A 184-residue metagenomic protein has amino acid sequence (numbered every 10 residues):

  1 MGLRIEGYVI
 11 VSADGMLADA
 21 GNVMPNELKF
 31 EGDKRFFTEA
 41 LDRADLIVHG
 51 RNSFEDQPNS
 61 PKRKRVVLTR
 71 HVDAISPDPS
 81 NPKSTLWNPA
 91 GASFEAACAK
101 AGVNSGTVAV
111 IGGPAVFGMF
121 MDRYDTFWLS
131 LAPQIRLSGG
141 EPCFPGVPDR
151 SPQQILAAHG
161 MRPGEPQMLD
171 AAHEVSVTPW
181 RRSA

Functional and structural regions predicted by a protein language model:
M1-A184: Enzymes that bind and transform nitrogen-containing heteroaromatic metabolites
